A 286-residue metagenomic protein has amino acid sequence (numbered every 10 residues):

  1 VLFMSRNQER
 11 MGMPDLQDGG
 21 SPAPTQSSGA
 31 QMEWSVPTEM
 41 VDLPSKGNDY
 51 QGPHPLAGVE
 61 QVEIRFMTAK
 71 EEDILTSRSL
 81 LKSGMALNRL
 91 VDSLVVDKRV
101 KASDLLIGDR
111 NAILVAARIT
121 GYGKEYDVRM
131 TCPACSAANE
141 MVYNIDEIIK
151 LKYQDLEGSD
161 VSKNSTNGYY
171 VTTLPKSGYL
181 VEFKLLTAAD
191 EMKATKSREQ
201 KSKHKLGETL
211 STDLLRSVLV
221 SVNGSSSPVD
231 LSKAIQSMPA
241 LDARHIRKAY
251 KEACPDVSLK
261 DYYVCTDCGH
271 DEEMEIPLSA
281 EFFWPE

Functional and structural regions predicted by a protein language model:
L2-E286: Long C-terminal interaction/binding lobes of large macromolecular proteins
